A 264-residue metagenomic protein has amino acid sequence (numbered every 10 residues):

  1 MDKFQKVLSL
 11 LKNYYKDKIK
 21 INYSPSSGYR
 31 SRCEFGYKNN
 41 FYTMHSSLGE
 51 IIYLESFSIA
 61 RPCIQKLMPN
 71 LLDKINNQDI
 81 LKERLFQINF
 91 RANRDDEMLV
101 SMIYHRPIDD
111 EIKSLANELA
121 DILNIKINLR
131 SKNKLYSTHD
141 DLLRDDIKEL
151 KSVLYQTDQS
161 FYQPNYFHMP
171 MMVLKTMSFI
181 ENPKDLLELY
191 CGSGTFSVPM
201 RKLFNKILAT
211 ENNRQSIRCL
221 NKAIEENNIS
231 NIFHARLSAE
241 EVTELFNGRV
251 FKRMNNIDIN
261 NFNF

Functional and structural regions predicted by a protein language model:
M1-L85, N93-R94: Extended interfacial segments that mediate partner engagement and assembly in macromolecular machines
Y29, R84, D96, H139-D141 (+1 more regions): A generic structural signal for well-ordered coil/turn residues at beta-strand boundaries that shape enzyme active-site
S31, M98, P183-K184: Nucleotide donor/acceptor-binding cores
Y37, A92, Y104, S131 (+1 more regions): Residues that line or immediately flank small-molecule/substrate-binding pockets and catalytic motifs
H45-G49, M102-R106, D158: Secondary-structure transition/turn motif
D95-H105, V153-Q156: Short, aliphatic-rich beta-strand segments
P107-F264: Rossmann-like S-adenosyl-L-methionine
